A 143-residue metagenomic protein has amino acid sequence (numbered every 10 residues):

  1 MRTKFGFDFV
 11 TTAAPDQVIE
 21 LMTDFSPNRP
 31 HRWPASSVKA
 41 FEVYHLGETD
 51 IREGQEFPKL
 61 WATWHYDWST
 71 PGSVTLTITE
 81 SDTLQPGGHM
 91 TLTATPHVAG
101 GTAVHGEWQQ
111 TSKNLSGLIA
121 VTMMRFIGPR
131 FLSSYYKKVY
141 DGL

Functional and structural regions predicted by a protein language model:
M1-E48: Hydrophobic ligand-binding cavity/cleft-lining segments
M1-F5, T49, G72, P86-G88 (+1 more regions): Residues at beta-strand starts and edge strands
K4-G6, K59-W64, Q85-T91: Short, surface-exposed coil-to-beta transition loops
T12-D16, L46, W68-P71, T93-A103: A short, structured loop/turn motif at beta-sheet edges
A14-Q17, L21, I127-F131, Y135: Short amphipathic alpha-helical segments
V18-M22, Y66, L76, V104-G106: Hydrophobic pocket/interface hotspot
S26, S37-D82, K138-G142: Glycine-rich portal/gate segments that line the openings of hydrophobic small-molecule binding cavities
I78-S133: Beta-strand/loop substructures that line and gate deep hydrophobic ligand-binding cavities in soluble
